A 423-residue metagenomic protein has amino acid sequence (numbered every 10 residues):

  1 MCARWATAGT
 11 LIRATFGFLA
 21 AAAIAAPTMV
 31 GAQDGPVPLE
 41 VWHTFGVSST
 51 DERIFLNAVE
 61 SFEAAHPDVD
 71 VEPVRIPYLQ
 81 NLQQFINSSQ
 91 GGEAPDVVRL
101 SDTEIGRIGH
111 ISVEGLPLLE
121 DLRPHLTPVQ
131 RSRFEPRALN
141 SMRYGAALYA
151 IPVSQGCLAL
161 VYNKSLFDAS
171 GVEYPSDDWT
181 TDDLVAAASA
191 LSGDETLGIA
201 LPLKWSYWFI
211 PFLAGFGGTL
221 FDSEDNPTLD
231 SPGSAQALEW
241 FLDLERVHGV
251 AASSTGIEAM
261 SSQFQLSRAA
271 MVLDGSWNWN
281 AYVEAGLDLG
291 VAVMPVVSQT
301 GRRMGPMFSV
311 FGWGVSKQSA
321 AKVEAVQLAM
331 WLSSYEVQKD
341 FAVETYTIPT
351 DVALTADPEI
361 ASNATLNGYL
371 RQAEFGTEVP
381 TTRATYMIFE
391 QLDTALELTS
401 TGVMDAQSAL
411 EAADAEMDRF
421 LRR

Functional and structural regions predicted by a protein language model:
R4, A21, M29-H110, P128-Q130 (+6 more regions): Conserved N-terminal structural module of periplasmic/extracytoplasmic solute-binding proteins
V37, A64-A65, S170, E239 (+5 more regions): Extracytoplasmic/periplasmic substrate-recognition and gating elements
R75-Q84, W179-V185, A252-L266: Short helix-initiation/N-cap motifs at beta->coil->alpha
D102-A159, D288-V293, P358-A364, G368: Hinge/lid segment of periplasmic solute-binding proteins
E120-F134, D177, G218-A237, E284 (+3 more regions): Short, solvent-exposed loop/beta-turn-alpha elements that line the ligand-binding surface or hinge of extracytoplasmic
G145-V153, L158, D183-P227, G233 (+1 more regions): Extracytoplasmic/periplasmic solute-binding protein
A188-S189, D225-S254: Glycine-centered hinge/linker elements that transmit conformational signals in sensory and ligand-binding systems
A342-T394, L398: Long, aromatic- and glycine/proline-rich binding clefts that accommodate carbohydrate-like moieties
